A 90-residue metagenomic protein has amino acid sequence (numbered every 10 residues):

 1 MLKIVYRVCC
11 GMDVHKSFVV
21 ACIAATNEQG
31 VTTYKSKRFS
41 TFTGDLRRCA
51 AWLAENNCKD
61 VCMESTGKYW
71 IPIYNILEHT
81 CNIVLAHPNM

Functional and structural regions predicted by a protein language model:
M1-M90: Phosphate- and other anionic-substrate recognition elements at nucleic-acid/protein interfaces
